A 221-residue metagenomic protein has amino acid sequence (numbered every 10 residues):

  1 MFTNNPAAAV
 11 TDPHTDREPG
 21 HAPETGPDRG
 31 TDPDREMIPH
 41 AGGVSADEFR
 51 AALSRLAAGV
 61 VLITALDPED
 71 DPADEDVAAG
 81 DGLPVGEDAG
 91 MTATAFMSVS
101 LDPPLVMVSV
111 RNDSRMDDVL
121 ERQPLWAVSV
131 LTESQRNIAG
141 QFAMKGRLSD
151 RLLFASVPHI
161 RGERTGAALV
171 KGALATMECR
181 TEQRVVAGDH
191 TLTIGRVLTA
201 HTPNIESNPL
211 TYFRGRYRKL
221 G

Functional and structural regions predicted by a protein language model:
M1-G221: Basic, polyanion-binding surface patches
